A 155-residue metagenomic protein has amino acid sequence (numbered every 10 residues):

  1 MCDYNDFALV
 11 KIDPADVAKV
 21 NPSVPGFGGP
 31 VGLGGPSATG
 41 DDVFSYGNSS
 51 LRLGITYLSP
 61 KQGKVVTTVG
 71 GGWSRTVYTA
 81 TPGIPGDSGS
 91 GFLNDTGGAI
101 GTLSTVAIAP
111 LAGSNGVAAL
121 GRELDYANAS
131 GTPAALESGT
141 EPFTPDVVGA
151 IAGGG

Functional and structural regions predicted by a protein language model:
M1-V69, N94-D95: Serine endopeptidase catalytic core focused on the charge-relay Asp
D3-N5, G72, P85, G113: Short, solvent-exposed coil/turn segments
D6-A8, S74-V77: Short beta-strand micro-motifs in enzyme catalytic cores
K11-D16, Y78-I84: A structural micro-motif recognizing beta-strand termini and the immediately following turn/loop segments
P14-G29, I100, S104-G155: C-terminal cap/linker of serine protease catalytic domains
S50-L51, G83-I84, T105-A109: Short Gly/Pro-enriched loop/turn and capping motifs at secondary-structure junctions
G71-R75, S90: Structured core of small recognition/catalytic domains
T81-S104: Catalytic nucleophile loop of clan PA
